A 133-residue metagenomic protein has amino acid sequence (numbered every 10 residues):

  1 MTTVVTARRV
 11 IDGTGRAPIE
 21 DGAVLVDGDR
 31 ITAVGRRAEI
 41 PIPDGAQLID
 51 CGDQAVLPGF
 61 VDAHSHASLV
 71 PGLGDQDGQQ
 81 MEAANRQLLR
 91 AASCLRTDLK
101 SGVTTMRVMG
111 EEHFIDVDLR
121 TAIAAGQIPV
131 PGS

Functional and structural regions predicted by a protein language model:
M1-T6: Extreme N-terminal starter segment of soluble prokaryotic enzymes
V10, T14-L57: Histidine-rich, glycine-flanked metal-binding segment
G15, D75, P129: Glycine-rich, flexible loop/turn motifs
G22, A63, P131: Change "...and in nucleic-acid phosphodiester-cleaving endonucleases..." to "...and in nucleic-acid processing enzymes
G28, G102, G126-Q127: Glycine-centered loop/turn motif at secondary-structure junctions
Q54-A122: Metal-associated gating/positioning segment near the N- to mid-region
T121-G132: Alpha-helix-loop-beta-strand connector modules within alpha/beta enzyme cores
